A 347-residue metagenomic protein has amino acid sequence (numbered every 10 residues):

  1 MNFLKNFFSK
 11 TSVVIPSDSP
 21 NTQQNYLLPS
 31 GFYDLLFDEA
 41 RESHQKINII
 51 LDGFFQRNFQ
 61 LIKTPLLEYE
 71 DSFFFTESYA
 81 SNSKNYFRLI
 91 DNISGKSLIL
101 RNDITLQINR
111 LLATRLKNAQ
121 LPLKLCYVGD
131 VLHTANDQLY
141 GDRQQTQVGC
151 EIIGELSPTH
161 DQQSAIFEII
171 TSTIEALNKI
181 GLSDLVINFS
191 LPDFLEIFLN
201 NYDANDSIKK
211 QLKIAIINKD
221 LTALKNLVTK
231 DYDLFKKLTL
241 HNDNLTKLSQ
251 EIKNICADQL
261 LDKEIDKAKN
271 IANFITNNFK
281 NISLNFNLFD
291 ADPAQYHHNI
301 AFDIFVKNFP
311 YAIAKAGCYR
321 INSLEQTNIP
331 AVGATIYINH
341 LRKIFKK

Functional and structural regions predicted by a protein language model:
N2, E39-R57, Y69-D71, T105-N118 (+2 more regions): Positively charged, Gly/Ser-enriched RNA/tRNA-binding surfaces
N2-R101, L106, F167: TRNA-binding/sensing appendages of the translation machinery
I62, N188, N285-N287: General small-molecule cofactor/ligand-binding pocket signal
T64-S83, S190-N200, D290-N299: Beta-rich nucleic-acid/ligand-interaction surfaces
K84-I93, D203-V228, V306: Acidic, His- and aromatic-enriched active-site or binding-groove loops in soluble protein domains that engage sugars
L100, S190, I336: A conserved hydrophobic position in a structured secondary element of the catalytic/binding core that shapes
A176-K209: Extended alpha-helical scaffolds
L191, I216-D220, N244: Short, solvent-exposed helix-helix connector turns and helix-capping sites enriched in acidic/polar residues
